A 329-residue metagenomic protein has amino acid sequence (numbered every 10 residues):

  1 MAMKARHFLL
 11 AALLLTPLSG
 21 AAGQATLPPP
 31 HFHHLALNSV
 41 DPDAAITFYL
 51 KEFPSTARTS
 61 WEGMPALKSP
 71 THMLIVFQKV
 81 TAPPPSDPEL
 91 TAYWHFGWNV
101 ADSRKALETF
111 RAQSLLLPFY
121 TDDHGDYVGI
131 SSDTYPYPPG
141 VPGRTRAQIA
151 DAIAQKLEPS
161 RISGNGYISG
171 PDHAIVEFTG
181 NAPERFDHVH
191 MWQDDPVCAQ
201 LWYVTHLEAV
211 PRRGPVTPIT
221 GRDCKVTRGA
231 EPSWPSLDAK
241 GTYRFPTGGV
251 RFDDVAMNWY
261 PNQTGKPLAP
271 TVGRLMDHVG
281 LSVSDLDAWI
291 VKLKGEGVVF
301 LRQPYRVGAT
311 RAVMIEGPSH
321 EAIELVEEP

Functional and structural regions predicted by a protein language model:
M1-L9, V279: Bacterial N-terminal signal peptides that target proteins for export
H7-S19: Bacterial N-terminal signal peptides
A22-Q24, R111-W192, V210-R251, A256-P261 (+3 more regions): Vicinal oxygen chelate
L27-E62: Mature N-terminal segment immediately following signal peptide/propeptide cleavage in secreted/periplasmic
F32, P42-L50, Y93, S103 (+3 more regions): Extracytoplasmic/secreted envelope proteins and their assembly/folding machinery, especially bacterial periplasmic
D41-P42, V100-K105, D195-P196, V283-D287: Helix N-cap motif at beta-to-alpha junctions
A44, W61-P65, P215-I219: Short glycine/proline-centered loop/turn elements that form peptide/ligand docking sites
A45-L50, F110, H173, A199-V204 (+2 more regions): Conserved active-site tyrosine of GNAT-family acetyltransferases
